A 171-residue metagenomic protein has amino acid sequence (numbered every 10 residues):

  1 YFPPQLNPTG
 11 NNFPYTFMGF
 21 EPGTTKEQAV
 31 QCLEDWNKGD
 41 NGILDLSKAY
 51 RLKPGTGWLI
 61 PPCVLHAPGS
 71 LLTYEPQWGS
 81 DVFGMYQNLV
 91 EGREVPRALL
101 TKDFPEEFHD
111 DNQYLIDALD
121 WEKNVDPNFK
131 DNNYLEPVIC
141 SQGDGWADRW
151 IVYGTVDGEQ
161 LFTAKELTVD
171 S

Functional and structural regions predicted by a protein language model:
Y1-P54, V64-S171: Active-site region of the double-stranded beta-helix
